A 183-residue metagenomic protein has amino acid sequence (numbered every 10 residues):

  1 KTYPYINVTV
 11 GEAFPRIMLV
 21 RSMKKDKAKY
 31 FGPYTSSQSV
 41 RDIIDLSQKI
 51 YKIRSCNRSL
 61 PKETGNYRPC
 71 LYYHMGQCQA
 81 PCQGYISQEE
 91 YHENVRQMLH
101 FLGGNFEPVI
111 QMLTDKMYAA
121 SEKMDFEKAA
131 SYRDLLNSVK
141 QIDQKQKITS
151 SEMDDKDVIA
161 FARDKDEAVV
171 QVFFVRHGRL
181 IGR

Functional and structural regions predicted by a protein language model:
K1-R183: Acidic, glycine-enriched active-site microenvironments
